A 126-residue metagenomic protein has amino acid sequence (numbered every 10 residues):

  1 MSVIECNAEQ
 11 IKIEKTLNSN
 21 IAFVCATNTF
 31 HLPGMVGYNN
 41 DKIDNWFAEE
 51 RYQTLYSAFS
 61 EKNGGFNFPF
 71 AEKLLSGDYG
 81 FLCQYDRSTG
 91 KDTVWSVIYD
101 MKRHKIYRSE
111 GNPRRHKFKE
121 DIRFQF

Functional and structural regions predicted by a protein language model:
M1-F126: C-terminal, well-structured catalytic/ligand-binding subdomain of enzymes
